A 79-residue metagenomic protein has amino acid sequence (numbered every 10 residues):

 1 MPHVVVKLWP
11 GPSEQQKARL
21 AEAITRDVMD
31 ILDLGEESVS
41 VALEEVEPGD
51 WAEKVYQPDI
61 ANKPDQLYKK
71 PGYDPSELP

Functional and structural regions predicted by a protein language model:
P2-P79: A domain-level signal for the structural core that forms small-molecule/cofactor-binding pockets and catalytic centers
